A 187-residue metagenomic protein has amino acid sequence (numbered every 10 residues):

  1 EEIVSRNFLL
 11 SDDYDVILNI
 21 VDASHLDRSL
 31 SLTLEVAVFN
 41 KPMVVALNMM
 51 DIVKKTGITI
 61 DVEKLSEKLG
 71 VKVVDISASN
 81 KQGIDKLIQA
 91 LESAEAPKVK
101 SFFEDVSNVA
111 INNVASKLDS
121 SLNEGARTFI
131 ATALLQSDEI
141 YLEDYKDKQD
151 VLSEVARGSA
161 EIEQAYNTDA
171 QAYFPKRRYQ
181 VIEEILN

Functional and structural regions predicted by a protein language model:
E1: P-loop NTPase switch/communication element
V4-V74: Conserved C-terminal guanine-recognition region of P-loop GTPase G domains, centered on the G4
V44, K54-N187: Alpha-helical transmembrane helix bundles of large polytopic membrane transport and channel proteins
